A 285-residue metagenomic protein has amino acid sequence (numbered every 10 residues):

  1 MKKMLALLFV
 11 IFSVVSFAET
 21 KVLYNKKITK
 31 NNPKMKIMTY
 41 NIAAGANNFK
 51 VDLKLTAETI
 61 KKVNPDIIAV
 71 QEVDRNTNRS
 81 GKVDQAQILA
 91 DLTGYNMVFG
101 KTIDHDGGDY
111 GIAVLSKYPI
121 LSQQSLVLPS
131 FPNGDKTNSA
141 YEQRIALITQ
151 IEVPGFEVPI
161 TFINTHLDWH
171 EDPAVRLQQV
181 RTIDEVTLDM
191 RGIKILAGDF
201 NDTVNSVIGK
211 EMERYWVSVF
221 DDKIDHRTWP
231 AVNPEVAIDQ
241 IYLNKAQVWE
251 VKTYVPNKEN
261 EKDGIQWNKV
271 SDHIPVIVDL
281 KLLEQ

Functional and structural regions predicted by a protein language model:
K2, V15-L92, M97-F99, D104-D109 (+2 more regions): N-terminal, active-site-proximal structural segment of metallo-dependent hydrolase catalytic domains
M4-S13: Sec-dependent N-terminal signal peptides
E19-K26, A174, R181, T187-K194 (+1 more regions): Metal-dependent phosphoester-hydrolase catalytic domains
V22-Y24, F49, V73-P159, Y254-P256: Structured beta-strand-rich core segments of catalytic domains in phosphoester-bond hydrolases
M35-I42, T56-S80, L115, T149 (+5 more regions): Active-site beta-strand/loop signature of hydrolases that rely on acidic residues for catalysis
G45-N47, R75-G81, H105-G107, H170-D172 (+2 more regions): Active-site environment of divalent metal-dependent phosphoester hydrolases
N48-L55, G81, Y141-R144, A174-T182 (+2 more regions): Soluble or luminal CAZymes and related metallo-dependent hydrolases
Q71, L126, D168, D222 (+1 more regions): Conserved residues at the C-terminal ends of beta-strands
